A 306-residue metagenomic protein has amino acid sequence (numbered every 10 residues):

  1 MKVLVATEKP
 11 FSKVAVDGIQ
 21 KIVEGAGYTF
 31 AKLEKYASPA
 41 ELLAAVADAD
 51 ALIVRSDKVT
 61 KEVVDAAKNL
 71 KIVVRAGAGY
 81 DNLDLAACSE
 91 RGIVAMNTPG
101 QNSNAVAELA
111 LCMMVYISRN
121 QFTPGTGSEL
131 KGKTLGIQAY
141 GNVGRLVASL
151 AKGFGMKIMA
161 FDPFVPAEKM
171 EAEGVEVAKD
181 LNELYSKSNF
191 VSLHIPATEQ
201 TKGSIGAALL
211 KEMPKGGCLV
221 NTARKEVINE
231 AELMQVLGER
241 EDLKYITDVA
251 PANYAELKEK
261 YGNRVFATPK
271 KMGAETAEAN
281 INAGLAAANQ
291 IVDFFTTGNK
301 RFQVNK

Functional and structural regions predicted by a protein language model:
M1-A49, A255: N-terminal glycine-/charge-rich "phosphate-binding" loop or analogous flexible N-terminal tail
A47, T60-V64, V165-E259: Rossmann-like adenosine-cofactor binding region
D50-G127: Phosphate/diphosphate ligand-binding glycine-rich loop within oxidoreductases
N82, R145-L146, A207: Residues forming the Rossmann-fold NAD(P)(H) cofactor-binding site
A95, L109, K215-K306: Rossmann-like dinucleotide-binding domain for NAD(H)/NADP(H)
A107-T123, A151-M156, L285-N299: Oxidoreductase and adenylate-handling cofactor-binding alpha/beta cores
I117-G153: Glycine-rich NAD(P)-binding loop of Rossmann-like domains
G153-E171: NAD(P)-binding Rossmann-fold cofactor-contacting core
